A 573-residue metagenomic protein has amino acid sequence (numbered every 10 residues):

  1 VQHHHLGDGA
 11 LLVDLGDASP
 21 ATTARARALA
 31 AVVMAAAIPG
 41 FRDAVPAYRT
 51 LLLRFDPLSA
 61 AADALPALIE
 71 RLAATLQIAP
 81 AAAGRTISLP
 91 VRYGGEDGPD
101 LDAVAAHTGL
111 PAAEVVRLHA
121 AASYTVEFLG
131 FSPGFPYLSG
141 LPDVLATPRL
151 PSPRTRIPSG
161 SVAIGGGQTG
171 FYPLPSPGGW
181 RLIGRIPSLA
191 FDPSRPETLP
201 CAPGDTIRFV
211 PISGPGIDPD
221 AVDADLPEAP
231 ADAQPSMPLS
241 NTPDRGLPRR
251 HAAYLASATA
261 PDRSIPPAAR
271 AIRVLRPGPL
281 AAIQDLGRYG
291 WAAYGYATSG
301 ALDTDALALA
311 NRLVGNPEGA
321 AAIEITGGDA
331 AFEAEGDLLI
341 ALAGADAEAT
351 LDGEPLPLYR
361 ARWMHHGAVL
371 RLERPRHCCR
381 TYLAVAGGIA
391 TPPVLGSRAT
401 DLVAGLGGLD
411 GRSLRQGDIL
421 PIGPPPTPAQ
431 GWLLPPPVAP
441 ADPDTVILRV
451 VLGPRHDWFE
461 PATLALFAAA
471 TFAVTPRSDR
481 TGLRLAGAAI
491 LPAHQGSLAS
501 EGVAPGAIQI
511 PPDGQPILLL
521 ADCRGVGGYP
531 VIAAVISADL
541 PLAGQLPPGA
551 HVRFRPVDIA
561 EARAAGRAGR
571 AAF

Functional and structural regions predicted by a protein language model:
V1-F573: Conserved "landmark" site that anchors the functional core of diverse proteins
